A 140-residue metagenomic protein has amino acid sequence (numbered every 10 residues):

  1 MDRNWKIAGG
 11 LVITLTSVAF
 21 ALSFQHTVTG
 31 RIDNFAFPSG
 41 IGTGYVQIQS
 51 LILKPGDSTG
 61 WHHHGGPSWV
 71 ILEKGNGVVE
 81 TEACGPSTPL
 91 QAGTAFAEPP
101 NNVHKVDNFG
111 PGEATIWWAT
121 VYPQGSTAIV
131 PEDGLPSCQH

Functional and structural regions predicted by a protein language model:
M1-G9: Bacterial N-terminal signal peptides that target proteins for export
G10-S17: Bacterial N-terminal signal peptides
A19-S23: Boundary at the C-terminal end of the N-terminal hydrophobic targeting segment
F24-G60, A119: A short glycine-rich, His/Asp/Glu-containing loop-to-beta-strand
L53, A83-N101: Short acidic-glycine-tyrosine-enriched beta hairpin
T59-P67, V103: Histidine-centered catalytic micro-motifs
H64-C84, T94: Glycine- and acidic-residue-biased ligand/ion/polar-headgroup-sensing regions
V78, P86, P100-T127: Ligand-binding loop in jelly-roll beta-barrel domains
